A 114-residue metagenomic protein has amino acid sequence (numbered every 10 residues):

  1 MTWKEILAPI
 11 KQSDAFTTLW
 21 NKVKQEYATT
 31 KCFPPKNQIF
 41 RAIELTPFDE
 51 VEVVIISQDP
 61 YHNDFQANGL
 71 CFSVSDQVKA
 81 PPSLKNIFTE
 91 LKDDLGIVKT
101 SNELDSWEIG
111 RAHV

Functional and structural regions predicted by a protein language model:
M1-A8: Generic N-terminal amphipathic, Lys/Arg-enriched alpha-helix
P9-H113: A polyanion-binding, active-site-adjacent surface
